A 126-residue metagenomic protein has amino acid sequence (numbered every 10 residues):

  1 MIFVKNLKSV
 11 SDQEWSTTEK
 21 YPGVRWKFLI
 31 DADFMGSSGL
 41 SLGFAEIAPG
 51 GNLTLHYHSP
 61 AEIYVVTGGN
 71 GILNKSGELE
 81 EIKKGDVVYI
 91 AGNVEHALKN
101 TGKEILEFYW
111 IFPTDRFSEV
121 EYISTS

Functional and structural regions predicted by a protein language model:
M1-G39, I123-S126: A short, N-terminal "cap"/entry segment at the start of jelly-roll beta-barrel domains of the cupin/DSBH fold
F44-A48, Y57-L73, I111: Short, conserved beta-strand element in jelly-roll/cupin
A45, I63, Y89, E104-V120: A short hydrophobic beta-strand segment most commonly corresponding to one strand of the jelly-roll/cupin
G51: Phosphate-centric recognition/catalysis
T54-L55, L73-N74, I90, H96-K103: Short beta-strand His + acidic residue motifs that chelate non-heme Fe in jelly-roll/DSBH and cupin folds
I63, N70-I72, L79, E95 (+1 more regions): Structural motif
G77-G92: Short acidic-glycine-tyrosine-enriched beta hairpin
